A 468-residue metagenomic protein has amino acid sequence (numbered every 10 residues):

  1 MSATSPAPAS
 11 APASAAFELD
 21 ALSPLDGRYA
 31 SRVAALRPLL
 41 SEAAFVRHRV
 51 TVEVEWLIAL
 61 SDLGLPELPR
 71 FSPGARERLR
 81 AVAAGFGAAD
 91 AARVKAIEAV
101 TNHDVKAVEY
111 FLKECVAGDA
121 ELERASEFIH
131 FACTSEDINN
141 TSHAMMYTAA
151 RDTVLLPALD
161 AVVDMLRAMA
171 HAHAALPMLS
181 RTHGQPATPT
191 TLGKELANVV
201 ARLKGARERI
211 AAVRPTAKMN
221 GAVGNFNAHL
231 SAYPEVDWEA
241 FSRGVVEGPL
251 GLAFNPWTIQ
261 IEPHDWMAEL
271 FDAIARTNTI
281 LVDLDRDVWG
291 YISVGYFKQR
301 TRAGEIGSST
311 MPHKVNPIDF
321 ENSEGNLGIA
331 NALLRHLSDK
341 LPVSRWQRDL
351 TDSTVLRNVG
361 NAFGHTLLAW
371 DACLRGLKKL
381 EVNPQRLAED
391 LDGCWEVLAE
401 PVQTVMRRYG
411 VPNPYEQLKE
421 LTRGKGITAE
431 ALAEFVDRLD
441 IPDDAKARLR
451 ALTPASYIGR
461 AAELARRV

Functional and structural regions predicted by a protein language model:
S2-P6, A11-H229, Y233-G244, G307 (+6 more regions): A helix-coil-helix interface module used to build multimeric assemblies and to scaffold catalytic/cofactor sites
W56-A59, F111, C115, M165 (+17 more regions): Generic, well-ordered alpha-helical scaffold segments in large soluble proteins
T148-L156, D160-V163, A197-V200, K204 (+7 more regions): Short amphipathic alpha-helical segments with heptad-repeat character
H171-G193, K298-K314, R345-T354, K378-G393: Glycine-rich cofactor-pocket loops
A206, I259-R348: Glycine-rich anion/phosphate-binding loop at the beta-strand->alpha-helix junction
E239-Q260, H264: Active-site-adjacent "gating/activation" loops or surface patches in catalytic cores
N322, N326-N413, Q417: Long, amphipathic alpha-helical stalk/connector segments used for oligomerization, subunit docking, or mechanical
V359-H365, A369-C373, R423, R448-V468: Long, low-charge, small-residue-enriched segments that form tightly packed helices used for assembly/packing
